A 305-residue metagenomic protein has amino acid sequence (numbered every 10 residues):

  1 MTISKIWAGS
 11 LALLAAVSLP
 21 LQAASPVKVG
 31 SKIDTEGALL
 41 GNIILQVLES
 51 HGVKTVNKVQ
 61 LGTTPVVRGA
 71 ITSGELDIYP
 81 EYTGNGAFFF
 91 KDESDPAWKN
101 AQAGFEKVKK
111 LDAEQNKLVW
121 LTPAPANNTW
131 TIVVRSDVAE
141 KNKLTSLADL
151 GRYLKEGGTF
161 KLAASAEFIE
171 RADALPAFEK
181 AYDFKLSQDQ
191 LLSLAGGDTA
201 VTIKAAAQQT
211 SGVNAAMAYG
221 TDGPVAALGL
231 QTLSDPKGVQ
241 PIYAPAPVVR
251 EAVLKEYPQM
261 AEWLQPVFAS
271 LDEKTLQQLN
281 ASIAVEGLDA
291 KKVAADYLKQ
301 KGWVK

Functional and structural regions predicted by a protein language model:
M1-S10: Bacterial N-terminal signal peptides that target proteins for export
G9-S18: Bacterial N-terminal signal peptides
L19-A23: Sec/Tat signal peptide C-region and signal peptidase I cleavage site
P26-I44, V59-T63, E167-E170: Extracytoplasmic "Venus flytrap"
T35, N57-G69, A166, S187-K204: Short helix-initiation/N-cap motifs at beta->coil->alpha
T35-K54, P176, K180-Y182: Short, polar/charged alpha-helical segment
V47, P65-L76, D92, A181 (+1 more regions): Short helices/loops that flank or line small-molecule/ion binding pockets
T83-P176, K180-F184, Q188, L194-G197 (+4 more regions): Contiguous mixed-secondary-structure segments that line small-molecule binding/active-site clefts of soluble domains
